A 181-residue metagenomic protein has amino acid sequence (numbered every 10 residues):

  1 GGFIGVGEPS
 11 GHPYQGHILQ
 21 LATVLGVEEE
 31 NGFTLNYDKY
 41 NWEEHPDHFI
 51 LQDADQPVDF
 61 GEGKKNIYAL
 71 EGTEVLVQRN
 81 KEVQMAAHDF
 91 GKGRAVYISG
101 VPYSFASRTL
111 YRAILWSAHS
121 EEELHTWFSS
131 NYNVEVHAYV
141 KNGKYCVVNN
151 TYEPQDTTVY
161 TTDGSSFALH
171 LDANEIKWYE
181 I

Functional and structural regions predicted by a protein language model:
G1-I181: A conserved amphipathic helix/loop scaffold that creates a polar/acidic microenvironment used either to coordinate
